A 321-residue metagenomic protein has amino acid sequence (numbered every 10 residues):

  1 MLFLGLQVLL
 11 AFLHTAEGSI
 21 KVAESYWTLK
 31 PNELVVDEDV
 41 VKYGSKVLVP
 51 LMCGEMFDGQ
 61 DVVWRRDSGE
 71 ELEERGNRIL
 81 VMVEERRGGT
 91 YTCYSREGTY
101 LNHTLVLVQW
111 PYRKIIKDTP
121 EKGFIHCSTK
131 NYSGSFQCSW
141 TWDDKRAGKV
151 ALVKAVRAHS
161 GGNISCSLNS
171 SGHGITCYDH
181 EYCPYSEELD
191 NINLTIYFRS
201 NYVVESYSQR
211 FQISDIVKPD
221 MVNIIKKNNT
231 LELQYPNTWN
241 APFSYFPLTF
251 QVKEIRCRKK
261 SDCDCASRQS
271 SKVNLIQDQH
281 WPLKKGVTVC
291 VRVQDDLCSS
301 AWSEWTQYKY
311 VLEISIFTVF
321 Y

Functional and structural regions predicted by a protein language model:
M1-D37, M56-R66, T90-T92: N-terminal Sec-dependent signal peptide, specifically the hydrophobic helical h-region
H14-P31, V108-T119, R210-M221: Proline/serine/threonine-rich low-complexity linkers at boundaries of modular beta-sandwich domains
E55-E70, K149-G162, V252-I255, K260: Change to "...patches in solvent-exposed regions of secreted, membrane-anchored, or virion-exposed structural
R66-N77, C166-C177, D262-V273: Short beta-strand segments within Ig-like beta-sandwich modules, predominantly Fibronectin type-III
R86-Y100, E181-Y207, I276-A301: Beta-strand-rich modules
L101-W110, N201-D215, Q294-Y321: Extracellular fibronectin type III
F124-L194, F198-Y202: Solenoidal tandem-repeat scaffolds enriched in leucines and small polar residues
G134-R146, K227-Q251: Conserved aromatic anchor
